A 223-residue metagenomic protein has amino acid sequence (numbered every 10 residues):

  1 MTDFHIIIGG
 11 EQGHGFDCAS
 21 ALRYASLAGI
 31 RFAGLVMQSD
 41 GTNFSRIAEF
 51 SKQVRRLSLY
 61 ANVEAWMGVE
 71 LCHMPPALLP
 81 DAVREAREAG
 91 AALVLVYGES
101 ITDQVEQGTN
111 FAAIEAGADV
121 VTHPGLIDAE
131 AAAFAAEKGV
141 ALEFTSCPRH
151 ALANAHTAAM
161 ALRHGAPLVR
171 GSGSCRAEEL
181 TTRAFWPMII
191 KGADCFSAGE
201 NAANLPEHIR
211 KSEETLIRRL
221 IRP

Functional and structural regions predicted by a protein language model:
M1-V69, F111-A112, A129, E178 (+1 more regions): An N-terminally biased module of ancient metal coordination in phosphate/nucleic-acid-related enzymes
I6, Q38-S39, E70-L71, E99-S100 (+2 more regions): Active-site metal-binding loops of divalent metal-dependent hydrolases
R31-F32, A92, D119, A141 (+2 more regions): Residue-level detector of anion-binding/catalytic polar loops
F44-E143, R218: Extended substrate/RNA-proximal surfaces in nucleic-acid metabolism proteins
R56-V63, H164-A166, D194-A198: Short helix-capping segments at alpha-helix termini
A77-E85, E178, R183-I189: Catalytic cores of alpha/beta
A166-L180: Short acidic/histidine-rich active-site segments
M188-P223: Mid-to-C-terminal alpha-helical segments outside catalytic/metal-binding sites
